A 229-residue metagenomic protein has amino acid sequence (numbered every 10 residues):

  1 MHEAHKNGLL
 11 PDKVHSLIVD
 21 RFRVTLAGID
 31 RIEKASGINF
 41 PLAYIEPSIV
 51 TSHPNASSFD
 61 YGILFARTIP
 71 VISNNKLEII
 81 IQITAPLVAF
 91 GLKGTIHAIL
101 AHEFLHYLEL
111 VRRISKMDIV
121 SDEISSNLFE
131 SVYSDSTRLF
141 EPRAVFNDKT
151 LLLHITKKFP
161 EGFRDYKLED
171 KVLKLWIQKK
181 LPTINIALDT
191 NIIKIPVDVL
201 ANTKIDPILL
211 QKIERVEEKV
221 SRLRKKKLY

Functional and structural regions predicted by a protein language model:
E3-K13: Acidic/histidine-rich, surface-exposed loop or edge segments in extracytoplasmic proteins
L17-V24, L92-I96, L100: Short amphipathic alpha-helical segments
I18-P41: Zn2+-dependent metallopeptidase catalytic core
L42-V50: Long, charged, glycine-rich C-terminal linkers/tails
A56-G94, V111: Active-site scaffold of zinc-dependent metalloenzymes
A98-V111: Active-site recognition of the HExxH zinc-binding catalytic motif
R112-F159: Post-HExxH zinc-binding segment in Zn-dependent metallohydrolases
L153-Y229: Pan-zinc metallopeptidase signature
